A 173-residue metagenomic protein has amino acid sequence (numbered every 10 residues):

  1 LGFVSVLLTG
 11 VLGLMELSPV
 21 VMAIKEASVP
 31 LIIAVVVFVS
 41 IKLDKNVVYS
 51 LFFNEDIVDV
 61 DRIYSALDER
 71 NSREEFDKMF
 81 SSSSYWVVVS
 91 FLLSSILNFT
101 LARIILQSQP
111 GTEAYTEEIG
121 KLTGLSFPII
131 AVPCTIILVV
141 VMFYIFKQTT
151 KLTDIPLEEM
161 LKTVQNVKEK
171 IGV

Functional and structural regions predicted by a protein language model:
L1-S40: Long, highly hydrophobic alpha-helical transmembrane signal-anchor segments
F3-V6, A27-P30, S84, V88-F91 (+2 more regions): Residues within membrane-spanning alpha-helices of integral membrane proteins, especially the hydrophobic core/packing
T9, I33-V37, S90-N98, I130 (+2 more regions): Alpha-helical transmembrane segments of multipass membrane proteins
A27-F38, E69-W86: Hydrophobic alpha-helical transmembrane segments
A34-E55, F99: Transmembrane alpha-helix/helix-exit interface in multi-pass inner-membrane proteins
V48, R73-I105, L138: Alpha-helical transmembrane segments of helical membrane proteins, especially in multi-pass transport, channel
Y49-R70, L157-E169: Juxtamembrane inter-helical linkers in multi-pass membrane proteins
I105-E159: Alpha-helical transmembrane segments and their immediate juxtamembrane interface regions
